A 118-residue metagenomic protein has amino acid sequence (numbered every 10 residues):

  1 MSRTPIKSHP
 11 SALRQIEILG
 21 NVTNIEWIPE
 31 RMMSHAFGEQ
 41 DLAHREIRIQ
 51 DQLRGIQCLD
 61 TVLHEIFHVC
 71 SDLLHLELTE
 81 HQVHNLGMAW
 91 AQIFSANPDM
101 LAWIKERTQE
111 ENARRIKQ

Functional and structural regions predicted by a protein language model:
M1-Q57, L73-Q118: Metalloprotease/metallohydrolase-associated module, dominated by Zn2+-dependent proteases
D60-D72: Active-site recognition of the HExxH zinc-binding catalytic motif
